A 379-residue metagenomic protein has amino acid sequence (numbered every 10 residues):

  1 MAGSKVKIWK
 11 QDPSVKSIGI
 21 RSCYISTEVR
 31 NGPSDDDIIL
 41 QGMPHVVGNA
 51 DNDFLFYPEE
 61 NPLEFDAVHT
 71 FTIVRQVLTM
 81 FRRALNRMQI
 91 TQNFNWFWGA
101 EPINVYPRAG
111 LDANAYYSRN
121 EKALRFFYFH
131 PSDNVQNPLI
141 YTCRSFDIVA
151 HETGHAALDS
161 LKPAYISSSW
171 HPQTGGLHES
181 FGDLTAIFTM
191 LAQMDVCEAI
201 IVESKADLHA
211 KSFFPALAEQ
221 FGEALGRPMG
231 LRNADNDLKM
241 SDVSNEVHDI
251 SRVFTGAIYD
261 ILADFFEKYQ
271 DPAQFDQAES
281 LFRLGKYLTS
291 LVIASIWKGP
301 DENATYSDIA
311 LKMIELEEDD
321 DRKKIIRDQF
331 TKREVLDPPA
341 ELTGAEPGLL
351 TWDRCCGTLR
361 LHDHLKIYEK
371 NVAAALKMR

Functional and structural regions predicted by a protein language model:
M1-R83, Q89-W98, D159, S167 (+2 more regions): Acidic/polar low-complexity interaction segments
E64-A67, F71-V149, L158-R379: Zinc-dependent metallohydrolase catalytic domains
E152: Walker B catalytic acidic pair
